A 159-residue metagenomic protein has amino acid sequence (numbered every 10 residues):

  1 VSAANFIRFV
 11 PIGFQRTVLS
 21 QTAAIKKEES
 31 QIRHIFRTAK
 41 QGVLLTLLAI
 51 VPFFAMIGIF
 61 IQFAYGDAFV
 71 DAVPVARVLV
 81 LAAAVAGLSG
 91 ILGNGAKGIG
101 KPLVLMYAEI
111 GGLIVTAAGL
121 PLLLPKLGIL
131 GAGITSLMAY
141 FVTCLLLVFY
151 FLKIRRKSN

Functional and structural regions predicted by a protein language model:
V1, H34-A55, F63, D67-D71 (+1 more regions): Short alpha-helical transmembrane segments in multi-pass integral membrane proteins
V1-R16, T46-A49, L79-A86: Transmembrane helix-bundle signature of multi-pass secondary active exporters and lipid flippases
A3-E28, G93-G98: Helix-loop junctions and terminal segments of transmembrane helices in multi-pass membrane transport/translocation
F9, F53-F54, N94, T116 (+3 more regions): Structural signal for membrane-spanning alpha-helices in multi-pass inner-membrane proteins, emphasizing helix cores
Q41, V78-L81, Y107-G111, I134-M138: Hydrophobic core positions of alpha-helical segments in small-molecule transporters and transporter systems
A55-G87: Interfacial segments at transmembrane-helix termini and the short loops linking adjacent helices
L81-I110: Membrane-interface junctions at transmembrane-helix termini in multi-pass inner-membrane proteins
G100-L103, G111-L145: Membrane-interface helix-loop junctions in multi-pass transport and translocation proteins
